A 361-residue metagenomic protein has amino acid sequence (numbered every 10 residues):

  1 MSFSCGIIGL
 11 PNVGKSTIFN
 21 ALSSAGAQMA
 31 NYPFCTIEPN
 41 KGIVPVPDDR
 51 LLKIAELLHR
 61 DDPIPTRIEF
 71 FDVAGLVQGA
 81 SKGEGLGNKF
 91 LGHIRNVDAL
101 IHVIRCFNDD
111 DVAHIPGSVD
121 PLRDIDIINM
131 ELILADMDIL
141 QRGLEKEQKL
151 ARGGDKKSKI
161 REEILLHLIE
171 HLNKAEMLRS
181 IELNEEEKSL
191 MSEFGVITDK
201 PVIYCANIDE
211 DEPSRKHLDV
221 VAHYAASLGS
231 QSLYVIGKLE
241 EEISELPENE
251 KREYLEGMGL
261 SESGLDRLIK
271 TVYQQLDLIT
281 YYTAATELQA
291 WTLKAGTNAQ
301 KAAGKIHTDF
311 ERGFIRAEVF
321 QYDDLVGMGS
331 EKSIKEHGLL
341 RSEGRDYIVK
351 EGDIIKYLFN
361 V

Functional and structural regions predicted by a protein language model:
M1-A113, L122, Q141-E147: Conserved G1/Walker A P-loop phosphate-binding module
S2-I8, V13, F19, K146-E351 (+1 more regions): C-terminal-of-GTPase-core extension/linker across diverse P-loop GTPases
S24-A25, R50-L51, G75-V77, R105-D111 (+6 more regions): Conserved nucleotide-binding/hydrolysis micro-motifs of P-loop NTPases
L76-S81, G117-L132, A151-K157, G259: Flexible beta-alpha connector loops of hexameric P-loop NTPases
G83-L86, I115-S118, H217-V220, P247-N249: Short, glycine/charged-enriched secondary-structure capping and boundary segments
I94, M137, Q141-L144, E162 (+1 more regions): Hydrophobic faces of stable alpha-helices that mediate helix-helix packing
I104, D126-D138, R142: Internal, well-ordered alpha/beta segment that forms a basic, Gly-enriched binding/recognition surface
